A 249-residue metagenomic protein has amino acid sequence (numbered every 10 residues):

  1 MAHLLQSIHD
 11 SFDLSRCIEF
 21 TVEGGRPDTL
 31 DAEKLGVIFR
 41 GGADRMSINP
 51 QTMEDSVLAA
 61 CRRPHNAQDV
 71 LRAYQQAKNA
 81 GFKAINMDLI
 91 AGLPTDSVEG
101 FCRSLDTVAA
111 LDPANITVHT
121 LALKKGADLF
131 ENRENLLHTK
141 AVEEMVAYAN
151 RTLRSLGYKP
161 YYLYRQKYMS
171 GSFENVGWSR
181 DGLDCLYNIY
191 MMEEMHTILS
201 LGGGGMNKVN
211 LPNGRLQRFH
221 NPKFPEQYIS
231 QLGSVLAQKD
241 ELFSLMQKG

Functional and structural regions predicted by a protein language model:
M1-A149: Conserved non-cysteine loop/helix-boundary elements of the Radical SAM core domain that shape
H3, A60, R151, E226-S230 (+1 more regions): Charged/polar, solvent-exposed surface patches and flexible loops
F12, F82, H119, Y158-Y164 (+2 more regions): Aromatic side chains
S56, Y168-G171, K208: Short regulatory "switch" loops immediately downstream of catalytic or recognition motifs within protein catalytic
L121, Q166, G204: Histidine- and/or cysteine-centered catalytic micro-motif in compact active-site loops
G126-L201: A C-terminal junction/extension of Radical SAM enzymes
G177-G249: Radical SAM enzyme core and accessory elements
